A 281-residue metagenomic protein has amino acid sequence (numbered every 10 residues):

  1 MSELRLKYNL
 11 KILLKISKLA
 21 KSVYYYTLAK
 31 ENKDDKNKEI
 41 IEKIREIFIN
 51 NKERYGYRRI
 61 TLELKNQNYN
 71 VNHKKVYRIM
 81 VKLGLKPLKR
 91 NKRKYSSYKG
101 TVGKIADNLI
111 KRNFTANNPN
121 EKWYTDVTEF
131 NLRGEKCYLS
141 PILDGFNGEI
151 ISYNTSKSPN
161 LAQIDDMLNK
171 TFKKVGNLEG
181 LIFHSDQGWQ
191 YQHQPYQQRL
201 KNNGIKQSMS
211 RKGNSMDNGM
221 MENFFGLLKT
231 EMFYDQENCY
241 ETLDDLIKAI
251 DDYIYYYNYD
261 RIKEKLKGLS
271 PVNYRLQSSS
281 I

Functional and structural regions predicted by a protein language model:
M1-K33: Basic, low-complexity segments
L14-S17, Y24, I44, I60 (+14 more regions): Mobile genetic element proteins and their domesticated derivatives, centered on retroelements and DNA transposons
K21-N118, N214, S270-S278: Basic, flexible linker segments flanking DNA-binding modules in nucleic acid-interacting mobile-element proteins
K33, Y69, F114-T115, L132 (+3 more regions): Conserved, non-catalytic sequence blocks in retroelement Pol enzymes and Pol-derived host proteins
S97-K99, S185-Q187, H193-Q194, Q207-K229 (+2 more regions): RNase H-like two-metal-ion nuclease catalytic core shared by retroviral integrases and related mobile-element nucleases
R112, A116-I151, K157-L161: An active-site-proximal beta-strand-loop segment
N154-G176: Active-site beta-loop-alpha junctions of metal-dependent nucleic acid enzymes, especially the RNase H-like/DDE
K201-I205, K229-I281: C-terminal domain-tail junction helix/linker
